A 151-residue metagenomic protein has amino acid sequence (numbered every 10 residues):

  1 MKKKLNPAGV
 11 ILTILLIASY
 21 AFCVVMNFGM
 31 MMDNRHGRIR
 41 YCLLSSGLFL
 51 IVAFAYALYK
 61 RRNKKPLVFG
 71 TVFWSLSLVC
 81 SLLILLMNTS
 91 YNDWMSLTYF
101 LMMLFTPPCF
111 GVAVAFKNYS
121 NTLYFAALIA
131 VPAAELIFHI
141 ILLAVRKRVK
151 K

Functional and structural regions predicted by a protein language model:
M1-L48: Transmembrane alpha-helical insertion/packing segments
L16, L67-S77, A127-P132: Central hydrophobic cores of alpha-helical transmembrane segments in multi-pass integral membrane proteins
S19-C23, L76-I84, A134-F138: Alpha-helical transmembrane segments of multipass membrane proteins
F22-R35, L58-K60, S81-Y91, F116: Juxtamembrane "helix-exit" motif on the non-cytosolic side of transmembrane helices
L44-F73: Canonical alpha-helical transmembrane segments
L50-A57, F125-K150: Transmembrane alpha-helical segments in integral membrane proteins
L86-P108: Juxtamembrane non-transmembrane "cap" segments at the membrane-aqueous interface of multi-pass membrane proteins
C109-A134: Hydrophobic alpha-helical transmembrane segments
